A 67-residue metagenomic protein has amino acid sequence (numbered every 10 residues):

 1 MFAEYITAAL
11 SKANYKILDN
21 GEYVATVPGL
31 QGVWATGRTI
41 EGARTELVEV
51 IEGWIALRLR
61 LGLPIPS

Functional and structural regions predicted by a protein language model:
M1-K12, T45-S67: Short, charged, surface-exposed hinge/linker loops at domain edges that act as mobile lids or interdomain connectors
S11, Y23, V33-A35: Structural detector for hydrophobic anchor residues on beta-strands
Y15-G29: Short aromatic-glycine-(Arg/Gly/Cys) micro-motifs in beta-strand/loop hairpins
Q31-G42: A short, exposed loop/beta-hairpin motif centered on an aromatic-Gly-Thr core
